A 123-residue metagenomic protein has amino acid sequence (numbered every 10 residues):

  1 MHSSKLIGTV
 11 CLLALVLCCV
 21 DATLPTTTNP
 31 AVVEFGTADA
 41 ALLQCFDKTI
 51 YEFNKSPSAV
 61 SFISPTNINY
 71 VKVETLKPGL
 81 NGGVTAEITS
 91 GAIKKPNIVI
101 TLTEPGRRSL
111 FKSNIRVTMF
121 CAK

Functional and structural regions predicted by a protein language model:
S3-A22: Cleavable N-terminal signal peptides of Sec/SRP-targeted secreted and luminal proteins
V10, L24-N29, A38, N67 (+2 more regions): N-terminal compositionally biased, intrinsically disordered segments and leader/signal-like regions
C18, S90, V117-M119: General N-terminal targeting signals
D21-K55: Extracellular receptor-binding modules and their adjoining Ser/Thr/Gly/Asp/Asn-rich linkers
N54-R107: Extracellular attachment/recognition segments
K112-K123: Short, structured beta-strand segments at or near domain termini in extracellular proteins/domains
